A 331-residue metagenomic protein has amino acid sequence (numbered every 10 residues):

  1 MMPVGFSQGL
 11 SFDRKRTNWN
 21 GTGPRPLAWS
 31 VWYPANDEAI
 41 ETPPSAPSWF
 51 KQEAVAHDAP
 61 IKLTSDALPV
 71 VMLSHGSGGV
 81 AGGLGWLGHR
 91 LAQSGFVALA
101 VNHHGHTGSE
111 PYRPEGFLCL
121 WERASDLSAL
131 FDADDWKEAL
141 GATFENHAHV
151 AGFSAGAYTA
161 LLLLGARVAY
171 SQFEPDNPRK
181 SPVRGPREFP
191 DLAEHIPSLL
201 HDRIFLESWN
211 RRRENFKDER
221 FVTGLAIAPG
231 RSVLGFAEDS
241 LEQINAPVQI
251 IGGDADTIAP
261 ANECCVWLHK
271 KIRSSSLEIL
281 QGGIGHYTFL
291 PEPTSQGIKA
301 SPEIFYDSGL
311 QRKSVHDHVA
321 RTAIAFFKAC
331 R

Functional and structural regions predicted by a protein language model:
M1-M72, Q93: Domain-level recognition of soluble alpha/beta enzyme cores, biased toward histidine phosphatases/phosphomutases
A39, E53-A56, P60-L68, L73-E110 (+1 more regions): Short substrate-entry loop that stabilizes the transition state in hydrolases
R90, G116-N146, L161-L162, R167 (+3 more regions): Alpha/beta-hydrolase active-site loop
V150-G152, I251: Short beta-strand immediately N-terminal to the catalytic nucleophile in serine-hydrolase-like folds
G152-G156, A160: Gly/Ala-rich beta-loop-alpha elbow adjacent to hydrolase catalytic centers
L234-F236, T257-E263: Conserved alpha/beta-hydrolase "acid-adjacent" motif
I244, I250-G252: Short beta-strand/loop motif that positions the catalytic acidic residue of the alpha/beta-hydrolase fold
I284-R331: Catalytic active-site module of serine/aspartate enzymes centered on a nucleophile-bearing elbow/loop
